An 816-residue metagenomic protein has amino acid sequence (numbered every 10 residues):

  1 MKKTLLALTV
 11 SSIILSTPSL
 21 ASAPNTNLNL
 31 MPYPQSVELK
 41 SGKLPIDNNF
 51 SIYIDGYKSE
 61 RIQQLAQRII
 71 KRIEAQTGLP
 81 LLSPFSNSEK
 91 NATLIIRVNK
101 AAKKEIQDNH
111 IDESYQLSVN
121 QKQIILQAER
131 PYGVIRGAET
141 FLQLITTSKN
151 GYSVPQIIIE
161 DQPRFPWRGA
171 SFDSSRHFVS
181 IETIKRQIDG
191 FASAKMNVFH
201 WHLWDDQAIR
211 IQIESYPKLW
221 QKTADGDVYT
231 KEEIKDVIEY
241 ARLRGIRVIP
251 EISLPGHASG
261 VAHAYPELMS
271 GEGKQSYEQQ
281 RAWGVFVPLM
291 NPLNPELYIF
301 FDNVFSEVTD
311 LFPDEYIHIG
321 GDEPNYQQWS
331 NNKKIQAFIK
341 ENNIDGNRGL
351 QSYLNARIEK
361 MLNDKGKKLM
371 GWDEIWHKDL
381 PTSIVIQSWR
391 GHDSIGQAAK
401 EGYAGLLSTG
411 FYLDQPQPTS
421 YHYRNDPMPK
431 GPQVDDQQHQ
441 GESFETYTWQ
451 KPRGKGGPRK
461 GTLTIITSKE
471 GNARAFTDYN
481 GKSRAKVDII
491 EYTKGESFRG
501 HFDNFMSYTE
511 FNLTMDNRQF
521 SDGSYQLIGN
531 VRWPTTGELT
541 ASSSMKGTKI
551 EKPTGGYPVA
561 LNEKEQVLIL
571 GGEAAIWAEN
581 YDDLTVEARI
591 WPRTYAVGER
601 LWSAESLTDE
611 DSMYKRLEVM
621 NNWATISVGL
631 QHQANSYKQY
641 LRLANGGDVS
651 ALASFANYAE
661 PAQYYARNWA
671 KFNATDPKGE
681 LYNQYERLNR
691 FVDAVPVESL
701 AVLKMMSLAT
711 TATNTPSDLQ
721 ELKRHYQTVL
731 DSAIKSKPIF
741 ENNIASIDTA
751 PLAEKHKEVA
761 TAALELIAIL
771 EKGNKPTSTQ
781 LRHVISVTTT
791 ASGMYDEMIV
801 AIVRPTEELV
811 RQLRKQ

Functional and structural regions predicted by a protein language model:
M1-L20: Gram-negative bacterial Sec-dependent N-terminal signal peptides
S22-F165, R600-E610, V619-V628: Contiguous, structured surface segment used for ligand recognition
L30-Y33, E38-K40, N48, S88-E89 (+6 more regions): Substrate-binding groove of N-acetylhexosamine-processing glycoside hydrolases
D55, W201-W204, I249-P255, L293 (+5 more regions): Generic beta-strand/beta-sheet core signal
E60-I62, F178-S180, D206-R210, P255-V261 (+6 more regions): Flexible loop/turn segments at secondary-structure boundaries
E105-H318, N332, R357, M361 (+2 more regions): Feature activates predominantly on carbohydrate-active enzymes
G320-I344: N-terminal leader/propeptide and maturation segments of large enzyme subunits in energy/redox metabolism and hydrolases
E445-S543: Central antiparallel beta-sheet cores of small beta-barrel/beta-sandwich binding domains
